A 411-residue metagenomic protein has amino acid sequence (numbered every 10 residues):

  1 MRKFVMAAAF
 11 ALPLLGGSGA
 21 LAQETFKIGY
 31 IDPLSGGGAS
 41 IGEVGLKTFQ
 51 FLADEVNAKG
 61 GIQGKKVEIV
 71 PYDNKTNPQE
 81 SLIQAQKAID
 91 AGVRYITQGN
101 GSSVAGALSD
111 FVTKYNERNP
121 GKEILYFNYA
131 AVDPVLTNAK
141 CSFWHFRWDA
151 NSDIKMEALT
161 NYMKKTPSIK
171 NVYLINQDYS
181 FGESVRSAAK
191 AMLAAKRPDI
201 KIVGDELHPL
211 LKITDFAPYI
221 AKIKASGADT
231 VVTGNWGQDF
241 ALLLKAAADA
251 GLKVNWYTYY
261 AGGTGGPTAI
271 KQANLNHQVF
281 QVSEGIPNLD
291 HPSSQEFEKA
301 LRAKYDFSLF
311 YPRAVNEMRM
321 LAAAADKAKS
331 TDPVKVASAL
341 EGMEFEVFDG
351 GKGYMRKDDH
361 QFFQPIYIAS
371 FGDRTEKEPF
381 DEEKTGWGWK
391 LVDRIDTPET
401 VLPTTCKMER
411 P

Functional and structural regions predicted by a protein language model:
L15-A22: Sec/Tat signal peptide C-region and signal peptidase I cleavage site
Q23-F26, K47-I69, A194-K201: Signal peptide-proximal N-terminal region of secreted/periplasmic/extracellular or secretory-lumen proteins
T25, S40-V44, I62-L136, W148 (+2 more regions): Beta-alpha junction/loop-to-helix N-cap segments that form part of ligand/metal-binding clefts
G29-Q50, Y72-Q79, N100-G101, I175-S184 (+2 more regions): Extracytoplasmic "Venus flytrap"
Q79-I83, P134-V135, S142-G251, P287-E296: Extracellular/periplasmic Venus flytrap/periplasmic-binding protein
A88-S102, N119-Y129, N171-N176, G227-G237 (+4 more regions): Periplasmic-binding protein-like
S142, L244-M318, D326-T331, K384-R410: Extracellular/periplasmic periplasmic-binding protein-like sensory domains
E344, F348-P411: Solvent-exposed, acidic/polar segments of extracytosolic/periplasmic ligand-binding ectodomains
